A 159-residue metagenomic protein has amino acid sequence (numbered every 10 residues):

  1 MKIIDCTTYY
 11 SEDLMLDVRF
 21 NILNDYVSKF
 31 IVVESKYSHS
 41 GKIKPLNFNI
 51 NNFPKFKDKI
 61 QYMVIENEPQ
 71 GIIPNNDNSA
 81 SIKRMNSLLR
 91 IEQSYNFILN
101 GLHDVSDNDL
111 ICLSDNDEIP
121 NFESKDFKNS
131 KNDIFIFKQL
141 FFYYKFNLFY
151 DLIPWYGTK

Functional and structural regions predicted by a protein language model:
M1-D25: N-proximal low-complexity "stem/linker" segments adjacent to membrane-targeting elements
I3, L23-S38, F56-Q61: Short loop->beta transition adjacent to catalytic acidic/histidine clusters or analogous donor-positioning motifs
D5-S11, V33-E34, L113-N116, F137-L140: Short His-Asn-centered micro-motif
S11-D13, S38, E68-Q70, F142-Y143: Surface-exposed, flexible loop/turn segments at secondary-structure boundaries
V27, K57, N108, K131-N132: Short, well-ordered alpha-helix to beta-strand connector turns
F30, Y62-V64, I134-I136: Conserved beta-strand scaffold positions in the cores of enzyme catalytic domains, especially in NTP/NDP-utilizing
Y37-L113, F122-E123: Active-site-proximal specificity loops/subdomain of glycosyltransferases
E118-K159: Conserved catalytic core of nucleotide-sugar-dependent glycosyltransferases
